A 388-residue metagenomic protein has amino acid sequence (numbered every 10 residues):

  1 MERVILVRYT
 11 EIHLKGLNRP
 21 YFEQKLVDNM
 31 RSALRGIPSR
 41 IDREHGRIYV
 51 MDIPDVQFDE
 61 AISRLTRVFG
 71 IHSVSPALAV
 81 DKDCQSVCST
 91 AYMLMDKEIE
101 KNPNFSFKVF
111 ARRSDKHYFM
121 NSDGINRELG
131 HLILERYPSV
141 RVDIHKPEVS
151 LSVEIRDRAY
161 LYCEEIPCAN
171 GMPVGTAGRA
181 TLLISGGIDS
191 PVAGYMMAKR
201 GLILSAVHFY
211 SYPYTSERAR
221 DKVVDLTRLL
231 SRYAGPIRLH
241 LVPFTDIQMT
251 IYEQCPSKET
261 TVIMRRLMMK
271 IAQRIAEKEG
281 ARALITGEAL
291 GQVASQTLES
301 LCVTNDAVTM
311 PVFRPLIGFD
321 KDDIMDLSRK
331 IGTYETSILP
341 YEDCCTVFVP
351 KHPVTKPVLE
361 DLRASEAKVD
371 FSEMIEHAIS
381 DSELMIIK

Functional and structural regions predicted by a protein language model:
M1-T181, P191-I237, D306, V354-L359 (+2 more regions): RNA-binding accessory domains that recognize and position tRNA/RNA substrates
E128-I133, G171-A177, Q248-M249, E253-I331 (+1 more regions): Active-site adenylate/phosphate-handling loop in enzymes that bind or generate adenylated species
D143, H240-V242, F313: General small-molecule cofactor/ligand-binding pocket signal
E164, V207-F209, V242-T245, T286-G287 (+3 more regions): Generic beta-strand/beta-sheet core signal
G187: Conserved G/P- and acidic residue-centered "switch" motifs that form tight phosphate/ATP-binding loops in soluble
T227-E253, D343-C344: A conserved beta-strand->alpha-helix junction
G332-P340: A short alpha-helix-loop-beta-strand transition element characteristic of N-terminal alpha/beta dinucleotide-binding
L339-K388: The feature marks non-catalytic terminal segments
